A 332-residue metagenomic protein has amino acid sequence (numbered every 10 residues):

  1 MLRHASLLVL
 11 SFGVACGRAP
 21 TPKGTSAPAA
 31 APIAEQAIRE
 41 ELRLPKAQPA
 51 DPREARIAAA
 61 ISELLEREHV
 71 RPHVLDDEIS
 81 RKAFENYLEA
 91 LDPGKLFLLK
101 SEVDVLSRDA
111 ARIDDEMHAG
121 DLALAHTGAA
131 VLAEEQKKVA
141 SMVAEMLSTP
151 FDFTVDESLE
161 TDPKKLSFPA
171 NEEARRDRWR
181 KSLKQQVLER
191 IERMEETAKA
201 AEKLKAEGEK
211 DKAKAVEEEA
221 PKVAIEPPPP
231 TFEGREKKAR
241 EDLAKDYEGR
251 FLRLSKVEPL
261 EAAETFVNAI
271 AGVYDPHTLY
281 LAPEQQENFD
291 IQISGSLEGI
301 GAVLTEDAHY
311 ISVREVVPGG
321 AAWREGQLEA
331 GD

Functional and structural regions predicted by a protein language model:
A5-A15: Bacterial N-terminal signal peptides
C16-D332: Flexible, low-complexity junctional segments that flank or bridge functional domains
